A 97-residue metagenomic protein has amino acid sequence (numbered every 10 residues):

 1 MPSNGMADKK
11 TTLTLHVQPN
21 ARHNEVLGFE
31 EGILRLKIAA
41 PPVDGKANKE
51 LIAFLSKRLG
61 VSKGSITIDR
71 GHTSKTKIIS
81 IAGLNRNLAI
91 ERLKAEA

Functional and structural regions predicted by a protein language model:
M1-A53, K63, T67-H72, K77-A97: Contiguous, often N-terminal, cationic amphipathic patches that form binding interfaces
S56: The alpha-helix within a helix-turn-helix
